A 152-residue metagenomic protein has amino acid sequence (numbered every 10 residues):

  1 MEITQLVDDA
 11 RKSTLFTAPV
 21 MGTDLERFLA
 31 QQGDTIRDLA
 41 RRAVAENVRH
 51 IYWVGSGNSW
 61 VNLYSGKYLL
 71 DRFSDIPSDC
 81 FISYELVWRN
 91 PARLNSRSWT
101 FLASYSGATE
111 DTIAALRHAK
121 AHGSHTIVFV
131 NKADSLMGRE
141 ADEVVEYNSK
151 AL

Functional and structural regions predicted by a protein language model:
M1-E46: Cofactor-/ligand-binding subdomain signature composed of acidic, glycine-rich, tryptophan-containing flexible loops
E46-L152: Glycine-rich phosphate-binding loops that contact phosphosugars or nucleotide phosphates
